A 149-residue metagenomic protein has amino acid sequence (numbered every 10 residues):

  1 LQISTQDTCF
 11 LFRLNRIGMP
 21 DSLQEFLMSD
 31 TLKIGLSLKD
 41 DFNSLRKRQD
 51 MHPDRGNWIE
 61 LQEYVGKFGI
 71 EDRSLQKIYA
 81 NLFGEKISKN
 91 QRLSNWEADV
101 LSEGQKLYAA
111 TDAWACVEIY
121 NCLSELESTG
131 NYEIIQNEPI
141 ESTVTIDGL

Functional and structural regions predicted by a protein language model:
L1-Y108, A115-C122: Conserved DEDDh/DEDDy metal-dependent 3′-5′ exonuclease domain
V117-L149: Acidic two-metal-ion nuclease catalytic site recognized across multiple nuclease folds, prominently DnaQ/RNase D-T
